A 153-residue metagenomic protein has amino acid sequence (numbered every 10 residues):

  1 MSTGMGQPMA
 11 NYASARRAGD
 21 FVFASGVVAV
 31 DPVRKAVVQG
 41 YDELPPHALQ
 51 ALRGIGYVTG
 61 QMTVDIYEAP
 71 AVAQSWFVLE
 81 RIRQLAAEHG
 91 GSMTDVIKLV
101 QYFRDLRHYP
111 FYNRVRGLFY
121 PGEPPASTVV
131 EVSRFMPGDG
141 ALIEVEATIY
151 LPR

Functional and structural regions predicted by a protein language model:
M1-K98, F103-R153: N-terminal presequence-like segments and the immediate start of the first folded domain
